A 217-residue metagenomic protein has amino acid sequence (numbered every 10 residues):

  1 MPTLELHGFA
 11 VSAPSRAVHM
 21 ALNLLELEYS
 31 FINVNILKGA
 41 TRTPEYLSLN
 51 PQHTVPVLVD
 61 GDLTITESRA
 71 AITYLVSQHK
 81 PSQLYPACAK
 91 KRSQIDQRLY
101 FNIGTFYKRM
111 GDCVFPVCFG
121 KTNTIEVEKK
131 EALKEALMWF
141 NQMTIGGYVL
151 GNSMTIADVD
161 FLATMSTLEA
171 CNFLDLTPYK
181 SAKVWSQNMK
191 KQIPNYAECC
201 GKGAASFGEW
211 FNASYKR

Functional and structural regions predicted by a protein language model:
M1-E131, G147: GST-like domain detector, emphasizing the conserved glutathione-binding G-site in the N-terminal thioredoxin-like
F9, N35, I156, K202-A204: Short, solvent-exposed turn/loop segments enriched in Gly/Ser/Thr/Pro and often Arg
I32, S68, P178, C199-C200: Residue-level detector of family-conserved "landmark" positions at structurally sensitive sites
T43, Q192-I193, A213: Polar helix-capping/helix-linker motif
L84-A87, L176, Y196-C199: Short, surface-exposed acidic
R92, Y179-A182, A204: Alpha-helix initiation and N-capping motif
L99-K191, E198: GST-like fold's C-terminal all-alpha helical module
K202-R217: Acidic/histidine-enriched, glycine/proline-rich intrinsically disordered or flexible terminal extensions
